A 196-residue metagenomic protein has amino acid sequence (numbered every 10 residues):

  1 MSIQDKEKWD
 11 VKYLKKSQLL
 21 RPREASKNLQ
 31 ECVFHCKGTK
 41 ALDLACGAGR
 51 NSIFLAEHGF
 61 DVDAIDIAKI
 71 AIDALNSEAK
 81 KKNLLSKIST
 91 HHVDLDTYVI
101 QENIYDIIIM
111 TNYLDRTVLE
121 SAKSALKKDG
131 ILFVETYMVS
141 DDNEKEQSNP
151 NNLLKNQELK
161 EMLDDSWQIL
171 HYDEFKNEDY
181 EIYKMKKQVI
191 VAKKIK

Functional and structural regions predicted by a protein language model:
M1-C36: Conserved class I S-adenosyl-L-methionine
G38-G47: Conserved class I S-adenosyl-L-methionine
D61-D66: Conserved SAM-binding motif I beta-strand of class I
A68-I70: Conserved SAM/SAH-binding beta-strand->alpha-helix loop
N83-L95: Conserved SAM-binding strand-loop segment of SAM-dependent methyltransferases
Y98-I107: A short acidic, Gly/Pro-enriched loop at the edge of an enzyme's catalytic core that lines a small-molecule cofactor
Y113-L126: A short, conserved alpha-helix within the catalytic core of class I
G130-D141: Conserved beta-strand signature within the Rossmann-like core of class I S-adenosyl-L-methionine
